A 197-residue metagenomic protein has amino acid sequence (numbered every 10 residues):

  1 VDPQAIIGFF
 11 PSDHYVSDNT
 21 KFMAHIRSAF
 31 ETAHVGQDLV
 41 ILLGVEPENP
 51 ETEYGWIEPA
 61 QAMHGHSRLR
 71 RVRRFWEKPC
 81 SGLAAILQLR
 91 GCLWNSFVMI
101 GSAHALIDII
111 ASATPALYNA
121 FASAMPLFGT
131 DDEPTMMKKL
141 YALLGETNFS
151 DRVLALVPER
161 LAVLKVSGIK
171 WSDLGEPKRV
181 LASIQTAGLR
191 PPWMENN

Functional and structural regions predicted by a protein language model:
V1-H64, D108-A113: Conserved beta-loop-beta/alpha segment of the NTase-like Rossmann-fold superfamily that binds/positions NTPs
F9, L42-G44, I100, A162-K165: A structural signal for short, well-ordered beta-strand segments and their strand-loop junctions that often border
D13-T20, L69-F75, C92-F97, K139-L140: Flexible, glycine/proline-enriched loop segments at strand-loop-helix junctions that form or flank small-ligand binding
L42, W56, R74, V98-I100: Conserved hydrophobic/aromatic beta-strand scaffold that supports enzyme active sites
A60-L93: A short, charged helix-loop
A84-H104, I110: A conserved mid-domain beta-alpha-beta active-site/ligand-binding segment of alpha/beta enzyme cores
G101-N197: Left-handed beta-helix
